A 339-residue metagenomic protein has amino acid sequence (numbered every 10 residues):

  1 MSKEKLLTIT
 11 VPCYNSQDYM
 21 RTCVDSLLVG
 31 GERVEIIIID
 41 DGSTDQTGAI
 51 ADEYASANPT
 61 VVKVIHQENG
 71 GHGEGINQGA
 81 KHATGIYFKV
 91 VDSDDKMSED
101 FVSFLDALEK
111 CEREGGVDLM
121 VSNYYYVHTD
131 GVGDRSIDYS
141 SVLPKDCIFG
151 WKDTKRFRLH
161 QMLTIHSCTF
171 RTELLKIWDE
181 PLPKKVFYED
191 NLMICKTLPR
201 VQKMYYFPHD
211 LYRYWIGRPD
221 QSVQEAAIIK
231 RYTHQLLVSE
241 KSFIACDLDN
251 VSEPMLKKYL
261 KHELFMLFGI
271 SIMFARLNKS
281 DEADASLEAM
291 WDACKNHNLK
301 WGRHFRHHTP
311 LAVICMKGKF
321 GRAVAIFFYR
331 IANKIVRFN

Functional and structural regions predicted by a protein language model:
M1-H234: Nucleotide-sugar donor-binding/catalytic module of glycosyltransferases that assemble extracellular/cell-envelope
V34, K63, I86-F88, A245 (+3 more regions): Hydrophobic transmembrane signal anchors and adjacent membrane-proximal interface regions, especially in viral
A49, T60-K63, F243, G269 (+1 more regions): Detector for intrinsically disordered, low-structure N-terminal pre-sequences
T169-F170, L264, F268: Solvent-exposed aromatic/hydrophobic patches embedded in short alpha-helical segments
H209-R218, Q224-P254, M266, I270-L299: Catalytic core of nucleotide-sugar-dependent glycosyltransferases
M255-H262: Residues within HEAT/ARM-like alpha-solenoid scaffolds
L277-N339: Membrane-interface aromatic/basic loop that binds lipid-linked glycans or pyrophosphate carriers, typified by
